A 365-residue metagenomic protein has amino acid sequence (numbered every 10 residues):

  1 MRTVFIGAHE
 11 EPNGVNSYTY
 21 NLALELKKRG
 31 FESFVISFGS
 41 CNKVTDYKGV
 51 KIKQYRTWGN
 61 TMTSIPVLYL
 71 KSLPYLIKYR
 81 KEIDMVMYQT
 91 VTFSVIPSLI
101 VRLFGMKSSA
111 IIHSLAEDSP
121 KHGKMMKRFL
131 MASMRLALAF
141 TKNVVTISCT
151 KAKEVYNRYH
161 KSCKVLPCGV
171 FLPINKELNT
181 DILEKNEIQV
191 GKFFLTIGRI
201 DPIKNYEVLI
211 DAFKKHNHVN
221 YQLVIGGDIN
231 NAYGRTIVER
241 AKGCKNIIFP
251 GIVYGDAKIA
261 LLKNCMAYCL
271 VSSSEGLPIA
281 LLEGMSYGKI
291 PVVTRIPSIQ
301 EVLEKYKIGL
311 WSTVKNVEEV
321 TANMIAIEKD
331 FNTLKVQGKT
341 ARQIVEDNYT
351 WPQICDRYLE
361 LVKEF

Functional and structural regions predicted by a protein language model:
V4, E187-K204, I210-K214, V224: Conserved donor-binding/catalytic core segment of Leloir-type glycosyltransferases
S40-C41, V170, I197, Q222-R235 (+1 more regions): Glycosyltransferase donor-sugar binding loop
I77, L103-F104, K127-V144: Membrane-proximal helix-turn-helix segments that form the acceptor-binding/catalytic region of lipid-linked
Y88-S94, I112: Short His-centered aromatic/hydrophobic patch
R235-V253: Nucleotide-activated donor-binding/catalytic signature segment of Leloir-type glycosyltransferases, i.e., the conserved
S273: Aromatic "clamp/platform" in nucleotide-sugar-dependent glycosyltransferases that forms part of the donor/acceptor
I290-V293: Short hydrophobic beta-strand element within catalytic cores of glycosyltransferases and related nucleotide-activated
Y306-V317, A326-F331: Conserved acidic donor-binding segment of nucleotide-sugar-dependent glycosyltransferases
